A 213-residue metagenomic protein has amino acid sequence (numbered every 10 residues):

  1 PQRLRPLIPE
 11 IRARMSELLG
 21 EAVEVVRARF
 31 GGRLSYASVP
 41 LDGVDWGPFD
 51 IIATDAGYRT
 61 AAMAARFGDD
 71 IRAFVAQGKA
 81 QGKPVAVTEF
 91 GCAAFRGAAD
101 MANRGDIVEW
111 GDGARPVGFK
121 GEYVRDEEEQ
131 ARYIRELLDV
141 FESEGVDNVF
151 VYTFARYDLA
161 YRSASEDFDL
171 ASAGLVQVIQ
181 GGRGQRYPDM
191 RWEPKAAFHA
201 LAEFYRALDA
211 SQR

Functional and structural regions predicted by a protein language model:
P1-E21, V25, V39, A99-D100 (+4 more regions): Polysaccharide-binding and catalytic clefts of secreted carbohydrate-active enzymes
P9, A13, E21-E24, A28 (+5 more regions): Glycoside hydrolase catalytic-domain groove-lining segments
A13, E17, A65, D69 (+2 more regions): Generic alpha-helical secondary structure signal
G121-R125, A131: A conserved mid-domain beta-alpha-beta active-site/ligand-binding segment of alpha/beta enzyme cores
E129-R132, V140, E144, F150-R213: Aromatic-rich peripheral "rim/lid" segments of glycoside hydrolase catalytic domains that contact and position glycan
